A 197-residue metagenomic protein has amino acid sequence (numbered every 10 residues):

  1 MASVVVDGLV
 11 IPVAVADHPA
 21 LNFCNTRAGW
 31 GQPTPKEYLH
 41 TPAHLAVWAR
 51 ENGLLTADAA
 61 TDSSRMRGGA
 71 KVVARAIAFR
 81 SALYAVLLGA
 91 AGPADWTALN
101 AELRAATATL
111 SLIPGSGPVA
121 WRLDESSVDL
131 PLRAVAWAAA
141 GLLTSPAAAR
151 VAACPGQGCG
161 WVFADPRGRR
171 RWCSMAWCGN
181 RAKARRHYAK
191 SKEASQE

Functional and structural regions predicted by a protein language model:
M1-A153, W161, S195-E197: Short helix-coil boundary/hinge micro-motifs
R150-P155, R169, A182: A structural preference for long, well-packed, hydrophobic secondary-structure segments
A153-G158, M175-W177: Short, cysteine/histidine-rich loop/knuckle motifs that typically chelate Zn2+
A164: Cys/His-rich Zn2+-binding cysteine-cluster or related metal-binding knuckle/ribbon modules and their
G168-G179: Cysteine-rich micro-motifs
W177-A194: Basic DNA-binding region of bZIP-type proteins
